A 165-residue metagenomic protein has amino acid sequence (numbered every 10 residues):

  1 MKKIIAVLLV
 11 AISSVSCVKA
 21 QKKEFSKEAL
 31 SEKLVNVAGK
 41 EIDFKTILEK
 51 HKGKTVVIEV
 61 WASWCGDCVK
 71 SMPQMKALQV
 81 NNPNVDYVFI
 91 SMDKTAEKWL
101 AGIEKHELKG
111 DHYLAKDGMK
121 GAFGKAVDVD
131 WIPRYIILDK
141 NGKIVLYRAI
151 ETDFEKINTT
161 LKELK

Functional and structural regions predicted by a protein language model:
M1-E24, L164-K165: Bacterial Sec-dependent N-terminal signal peptides
V18-K50, D111, E163: N-terminal "domain-start" segment that seeds a small globular fold
E28-L34, V80-M119, I132: Conserved segment of the thioredoxin-like fold in thiol-based oxidoreductases
K54-V56, V60-W64, W131: Short pre-active-site segment immediately N-terminal to redox-active cysteine/selenocysteine motifs in thiol-based
V60-A77: Conserved redox-active cysteine motifs that mediate thiol-disulfide chemistry, especially di-cysteine Cys-X(1-2)-Cys
G66-K70, F89-I90, E97-L100, A122 (+1 more regions): Extended hydrophobic-aromatic, low-complexity segments
L108, A115-K162: Thiol/disulfide oxidoreductase modules built on the thioredoxin-like
